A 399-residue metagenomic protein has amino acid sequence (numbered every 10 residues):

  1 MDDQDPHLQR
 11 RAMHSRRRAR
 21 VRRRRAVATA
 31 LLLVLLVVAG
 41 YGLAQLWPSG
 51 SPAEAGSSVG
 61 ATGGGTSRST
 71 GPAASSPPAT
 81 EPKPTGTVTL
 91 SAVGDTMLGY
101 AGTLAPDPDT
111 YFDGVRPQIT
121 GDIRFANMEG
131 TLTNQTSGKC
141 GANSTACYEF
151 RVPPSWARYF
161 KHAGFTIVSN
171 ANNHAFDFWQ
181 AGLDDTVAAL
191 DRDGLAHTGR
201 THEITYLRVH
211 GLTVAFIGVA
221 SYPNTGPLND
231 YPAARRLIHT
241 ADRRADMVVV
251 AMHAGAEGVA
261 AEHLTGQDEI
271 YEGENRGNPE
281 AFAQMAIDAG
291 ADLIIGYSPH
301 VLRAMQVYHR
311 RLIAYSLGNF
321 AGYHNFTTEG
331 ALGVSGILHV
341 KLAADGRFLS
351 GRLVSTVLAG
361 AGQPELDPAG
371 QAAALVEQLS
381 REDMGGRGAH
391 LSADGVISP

Functional and structural regions predicted by a protein language model:
D2-R17, R25-A53, G60-G64, R68-P399: Acidic, metal/ion-coordinating pockets
